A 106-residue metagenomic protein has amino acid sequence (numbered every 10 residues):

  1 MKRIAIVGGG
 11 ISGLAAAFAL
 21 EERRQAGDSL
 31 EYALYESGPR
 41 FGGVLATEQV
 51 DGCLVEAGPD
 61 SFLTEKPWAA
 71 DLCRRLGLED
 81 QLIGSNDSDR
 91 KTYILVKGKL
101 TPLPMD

Functional and structural regions predicted by a protein language model:
M1, S29, S88-D89: A structure-centric signal for secondary-structure junctions around beta-strands
M1-S12: Beta1/beta-strand and adjacent pyrophosphate-binding region of the FAD-binding site in flavoprotein oxidoreductases
A5-I6, L34, S61-F62: Conserved SAM-binding loop
G10-I11, P39, K66-P67: Alpha-helix N-cap/helix-start capping motif
G13, F41, T101: Flexible, glycine-rich phosphate/dinucleotide-binding loops and adjacent beta-alpha linkers at cofactor/substrate
A16-L20: Hydrophobic residues within alpha-helices that form the first helical element adjacent to the glycine-rich loop
E21-D51: Glycine-rich FAD pyrophosphate-binding loop
D51-D106: Dinucleotide-binding Rossmann-like beta1-alpha1 core, especially the glycine-rich loop that anchors the ADP
